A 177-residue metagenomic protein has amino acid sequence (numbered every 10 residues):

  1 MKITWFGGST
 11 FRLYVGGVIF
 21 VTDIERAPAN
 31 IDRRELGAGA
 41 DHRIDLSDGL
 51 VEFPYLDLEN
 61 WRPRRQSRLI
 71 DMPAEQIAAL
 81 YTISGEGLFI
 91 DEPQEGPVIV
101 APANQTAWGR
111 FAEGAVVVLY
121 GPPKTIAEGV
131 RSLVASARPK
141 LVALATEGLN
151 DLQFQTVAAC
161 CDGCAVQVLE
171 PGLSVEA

Functional and structural regions predicted by a protein language model:
M1-A135, G148-L152, A159-A177: Core dinuclear metal-dependent hydrolase active-site scaffold
V134-V142: Alpha/propeptide regions of enzymes that mature by internal proteolysis
L144-T146: A cross-family glycoside hydrolase active-site/sugar-binding cleft signature
